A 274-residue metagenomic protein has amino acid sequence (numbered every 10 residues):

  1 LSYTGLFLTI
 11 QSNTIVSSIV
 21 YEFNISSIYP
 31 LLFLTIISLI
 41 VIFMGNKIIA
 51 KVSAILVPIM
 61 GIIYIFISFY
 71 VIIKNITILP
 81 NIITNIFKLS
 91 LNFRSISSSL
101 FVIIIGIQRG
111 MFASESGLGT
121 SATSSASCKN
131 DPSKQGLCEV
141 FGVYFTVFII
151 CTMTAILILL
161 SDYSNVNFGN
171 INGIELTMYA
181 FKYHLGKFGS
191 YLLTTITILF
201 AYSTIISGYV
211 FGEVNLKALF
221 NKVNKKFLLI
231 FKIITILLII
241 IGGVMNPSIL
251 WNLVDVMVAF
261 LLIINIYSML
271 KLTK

Functional and structural regions predicted by a protein language model:
L1-N13, S17-I42, T195-I206, N221-V223: Helix-loop-helix module between adjacent transmembrane segments
L1-Y3, I72, R109-P132, E139-V143 (+1 more regions): Helix-loop junctions at the membrane interface of multi-pass solute transporters
L1-Y3, L32-F33, F93-A113, I149-T152 (+3 more regions): Select transmembrane alpha-helical segments in multipass membrane proteins
T14-I19, S26-K74, L79, I83-F87 (+1 more regions): Membrane-interface loop-to-helix entry segments
L31, K129-F145, K222-I230: Membrane-interface alpha-helices at helix entry/exit sites of multi-pass transporters
I63-Y64, I149-I150, L157-I158, L185-N221 (+2 more regions): Hydrophobic alpha-helical segments of multi-pass membrane transport proteins
I67-N85, S98, A126-C128, F141-I174: Extracellular/periplasmic helix-exit of transmembrane alpha-helices
I82-I103, Q108, L157-L193: TM-loop-TM module centered on a large, flexible mid-protein loop between adjacent transmembrane helices in multi-pass
